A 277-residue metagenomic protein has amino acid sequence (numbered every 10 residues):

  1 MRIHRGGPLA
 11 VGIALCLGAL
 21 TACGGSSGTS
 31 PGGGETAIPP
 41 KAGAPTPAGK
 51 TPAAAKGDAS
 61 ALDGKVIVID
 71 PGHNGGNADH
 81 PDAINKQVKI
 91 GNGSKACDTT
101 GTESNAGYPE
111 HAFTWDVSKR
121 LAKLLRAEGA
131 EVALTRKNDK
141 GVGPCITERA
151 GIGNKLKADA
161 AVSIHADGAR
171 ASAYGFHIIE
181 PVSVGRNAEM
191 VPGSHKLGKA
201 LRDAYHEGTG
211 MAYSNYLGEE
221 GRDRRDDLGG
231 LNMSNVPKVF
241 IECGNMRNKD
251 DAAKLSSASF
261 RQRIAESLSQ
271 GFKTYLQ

Functional and structural regions predicted by a protein language model:
M1-T21: Sec-dependent bacterial lipoprotein signal peptides
P8, C23-V66: N-terminal low-complexity, Pro/Thr-rich disordered segments that flank secretion/membrane-targeting signals
I13-C16, A55, R224, N248: Preference for short coil/turn "hinge" residues that link or interrupt alpha-helices
G24, Y108-Q277: Active-site-proximal helix/loop segments of hydrolytic enzymes
G28, G76-H80, N105, I179 (+1 more regions): Short, electropositive, low-hydrophobicity segments enriched in small/polar residues
A55-R149: Active-site histidine-acidic residue metal-binding/catalytic motifs, centered on HxH/HExxH-like signatures
